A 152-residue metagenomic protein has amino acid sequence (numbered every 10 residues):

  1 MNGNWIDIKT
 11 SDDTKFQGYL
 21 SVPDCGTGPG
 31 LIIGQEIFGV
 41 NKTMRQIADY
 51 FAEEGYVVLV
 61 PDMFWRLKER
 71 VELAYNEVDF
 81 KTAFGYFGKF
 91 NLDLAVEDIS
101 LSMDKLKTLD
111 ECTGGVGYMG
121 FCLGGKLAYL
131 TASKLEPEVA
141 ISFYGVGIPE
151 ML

Functional and structural regions predicted by a protein language model:
M1-L152: N-terminal cap/leader regions of alpha/beta-hydrolase-fold enzymes, predominantly small-molecule hydrolases
